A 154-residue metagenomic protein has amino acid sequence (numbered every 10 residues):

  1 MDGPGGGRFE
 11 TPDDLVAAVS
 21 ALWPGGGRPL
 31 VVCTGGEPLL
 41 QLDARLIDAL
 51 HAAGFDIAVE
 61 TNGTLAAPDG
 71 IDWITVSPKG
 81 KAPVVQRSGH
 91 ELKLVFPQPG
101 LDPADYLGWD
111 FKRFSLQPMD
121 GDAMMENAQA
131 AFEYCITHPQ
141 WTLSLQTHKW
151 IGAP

Functional and structural regions predicted by a protein language model:
M1-I71: Conserved Radical SAM active-site core
D13-P24, D69-S88, C135-W141: Structural recognition of alpha->loop->beta junctions
P24, G100-P154: Auxiliary Fe-S-binding modules of radical SAM enzymes
G36, N62-T64, K79, P97 (+2 more regions): Active-site beta-loop-alpha junctions enriched in small/polar residues
P38, A49, A58-T61, G89 (+3 more regions): Small-side-chain structural scaffolding
D43-K112: Radical SAM/AdoMet-radical enzyme domain recognition
